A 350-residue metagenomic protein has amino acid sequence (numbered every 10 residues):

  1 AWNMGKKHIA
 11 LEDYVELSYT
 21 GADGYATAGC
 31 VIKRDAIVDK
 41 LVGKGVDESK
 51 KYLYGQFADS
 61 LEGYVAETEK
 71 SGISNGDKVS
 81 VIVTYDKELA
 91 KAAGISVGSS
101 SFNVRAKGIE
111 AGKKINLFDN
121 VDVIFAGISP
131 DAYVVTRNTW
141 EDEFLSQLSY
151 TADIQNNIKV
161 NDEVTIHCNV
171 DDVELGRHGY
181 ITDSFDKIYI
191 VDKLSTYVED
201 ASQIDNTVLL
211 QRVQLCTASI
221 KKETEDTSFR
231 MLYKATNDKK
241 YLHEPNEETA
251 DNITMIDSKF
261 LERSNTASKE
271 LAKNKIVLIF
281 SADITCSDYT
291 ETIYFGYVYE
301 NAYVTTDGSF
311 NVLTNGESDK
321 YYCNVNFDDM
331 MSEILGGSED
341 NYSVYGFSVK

Functional and structural regions predicted by a protein language model:
A1-E223: Beta-rich interaction/scaffold domains
I220, T224-T227, S338: Short, flexible helical or helix-coil boundary motifs
R230-K350: A eukaryote-biased signal for long
